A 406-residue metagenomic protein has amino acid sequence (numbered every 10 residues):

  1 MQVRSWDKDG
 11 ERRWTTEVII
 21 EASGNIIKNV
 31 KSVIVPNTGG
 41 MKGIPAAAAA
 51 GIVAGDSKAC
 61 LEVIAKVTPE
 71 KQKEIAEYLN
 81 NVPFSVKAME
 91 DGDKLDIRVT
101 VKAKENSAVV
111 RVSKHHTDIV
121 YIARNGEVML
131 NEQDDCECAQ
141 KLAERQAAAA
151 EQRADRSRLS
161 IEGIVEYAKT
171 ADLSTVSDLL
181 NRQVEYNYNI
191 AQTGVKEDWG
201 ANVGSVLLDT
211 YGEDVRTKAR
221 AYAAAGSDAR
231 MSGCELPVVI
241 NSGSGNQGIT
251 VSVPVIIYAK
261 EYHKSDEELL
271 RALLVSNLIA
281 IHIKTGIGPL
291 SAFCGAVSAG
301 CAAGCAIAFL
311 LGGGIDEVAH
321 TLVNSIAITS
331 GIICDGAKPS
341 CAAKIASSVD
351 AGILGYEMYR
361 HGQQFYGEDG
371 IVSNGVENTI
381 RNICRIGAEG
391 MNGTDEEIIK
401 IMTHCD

Functional and structural regions predicted by a protein language model:
M1-E11, G248-K264, G304-G312: Alpha-helical support elements that line or immediately flank enzyme active sites and cofactor-binding pockets
M1-E90, K94-R98: Early transmembrane hairpin of solute transport permeases
M1-Q2, L236-S252, C294-S298: Conserved phosphate/anionic-ligand binding catalytic regions in large, soluble enzymes, centered on
R12-E17, A59-I64, V86-K87, S174-L180 (+7 more regions): Flexible, glycine/charged-enriched surface loops at secondary-structure junctions
W14-I26, D214-G233, S265-I283, V323-G331: Acidic-glycine-rich active-site phosphate/pyrophosphate-binding loop
E21-N29, V33, V110-T117, I122-A139 (+4 more regions): A structural signal for small-residue-enriched, beta-sheet-centric alpha/beta enzyme cores and oligomeric scaffold folds
P36, Y258-R271, I281-S347, R360-G370: Hydrophobic alpha-helical bundle architecture
N80-G233, K400-D406: Signature of multi-pass transmembrane helix bundles
